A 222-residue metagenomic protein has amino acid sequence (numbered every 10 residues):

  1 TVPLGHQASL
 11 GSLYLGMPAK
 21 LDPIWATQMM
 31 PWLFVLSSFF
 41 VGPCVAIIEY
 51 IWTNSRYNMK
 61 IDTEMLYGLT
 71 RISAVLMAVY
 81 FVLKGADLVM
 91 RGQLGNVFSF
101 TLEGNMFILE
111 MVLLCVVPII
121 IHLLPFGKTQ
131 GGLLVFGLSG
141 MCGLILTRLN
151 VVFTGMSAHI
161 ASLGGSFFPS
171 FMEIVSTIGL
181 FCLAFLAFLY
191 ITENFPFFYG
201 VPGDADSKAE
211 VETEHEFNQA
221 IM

Functional and structural regions predicted by a protein language model:
T1-G127, G143, P202-K208: Long, contiguous internal "core" modules enriched in hydrophobic/ aromatic residues
P23, Q93-F100, F126-L133, V152-M172: Extracellular/periplasmic helix-loop-helix junctions in multi-pass membrane proteins
F81-K84, I145-M156: Hydrophobic alpha-helical transmembrane segments in multi-pass integral membrane proteins
C115-H122, T147-V151, L180-T192: Hydrophobic alpha-helical segments of multi-pass membrane transport proteins
G132-G143: Central hydrophobic cores of alpha-helical transmembrane segments in multi-pass integral membrane proteins
S157-F167, T177-M222: Extramembrane terminal tails and long inter-domain/linker segments of multi-pass membrane proteins
